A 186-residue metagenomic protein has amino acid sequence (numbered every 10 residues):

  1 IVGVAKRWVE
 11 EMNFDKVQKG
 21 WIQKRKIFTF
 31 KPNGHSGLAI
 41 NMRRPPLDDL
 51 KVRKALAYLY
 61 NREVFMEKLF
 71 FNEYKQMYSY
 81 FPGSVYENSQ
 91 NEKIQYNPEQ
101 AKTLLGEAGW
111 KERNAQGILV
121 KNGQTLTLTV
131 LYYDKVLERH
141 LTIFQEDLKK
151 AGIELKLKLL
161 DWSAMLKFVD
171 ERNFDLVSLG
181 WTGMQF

Functional and structural regions predicted by a protein language model:
I1, N13-F14, K149-F186: Periplasmic binding protein-like
I1-R44, A55, E63, E67-K68 (+1 more regions): Extracellular/periplasmic solute-recognition and catalytic clefts
V2, K6-W8, N33-H35, P45-P46 (+6 more regions): Solvent-exposed loop/turn segments at secondary-structure junctions within structured extracellular/periplasmic domains
N13-F14, Q18, G106, Q145 (+1 more regions): Class I S-adenosyl-L-methionine
W21, K31-N33, K121-Q124, D170-R172: Extracellular/periplasmic catalytic domains that process cell-envelope and extracellular macromolecules
K26-F28, L131, K156-L160: General small-molecule cofactor/ligand-binding pocket signal
I27, L47-E146: Append "and occasionally in soluble cytosolic enzymes with long acidic Gly/Pro-rich linkers
